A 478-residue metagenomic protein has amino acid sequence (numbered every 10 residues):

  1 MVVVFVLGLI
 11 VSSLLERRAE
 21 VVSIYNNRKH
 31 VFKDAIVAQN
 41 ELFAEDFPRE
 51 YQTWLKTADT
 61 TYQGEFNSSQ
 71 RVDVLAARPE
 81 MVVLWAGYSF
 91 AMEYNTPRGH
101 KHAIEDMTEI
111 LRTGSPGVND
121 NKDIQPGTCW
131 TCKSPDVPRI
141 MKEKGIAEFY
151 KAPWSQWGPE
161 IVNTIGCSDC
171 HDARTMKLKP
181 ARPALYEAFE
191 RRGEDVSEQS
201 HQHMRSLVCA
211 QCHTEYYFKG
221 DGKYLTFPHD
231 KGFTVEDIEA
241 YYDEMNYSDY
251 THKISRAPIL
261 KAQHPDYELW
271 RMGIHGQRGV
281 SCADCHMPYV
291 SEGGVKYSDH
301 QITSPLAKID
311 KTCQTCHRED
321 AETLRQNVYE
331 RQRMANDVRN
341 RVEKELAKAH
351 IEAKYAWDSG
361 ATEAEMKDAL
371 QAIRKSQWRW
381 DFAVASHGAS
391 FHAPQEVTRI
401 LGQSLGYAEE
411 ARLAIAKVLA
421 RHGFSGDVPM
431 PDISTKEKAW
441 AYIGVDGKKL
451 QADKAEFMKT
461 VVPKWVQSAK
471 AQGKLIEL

Functional and structural regions predicted by a protein language model:
F5-H102, K142-D284, P288-W465, A469-K470: Primarily the internal scaffold of c-type cytochrome electron-transfer domains, especially repeated/multiheme c-type
A91-G127, P159: Long, charge-dense tracts
I110-N121, D136-F149: Long, mid-chain structured domain cores
P126-C129, D136: Long, structured ligand/cofactor-binding scaffold of large enzymes
K133-S134, D172: Short loop/turn segments at strand-loop or loop-helix junctions that form parts of catalytic or ligand-binding pockets
S468-L478: Extended, compositionally biased alpha-helical segments that mediate assembly or anchoring
